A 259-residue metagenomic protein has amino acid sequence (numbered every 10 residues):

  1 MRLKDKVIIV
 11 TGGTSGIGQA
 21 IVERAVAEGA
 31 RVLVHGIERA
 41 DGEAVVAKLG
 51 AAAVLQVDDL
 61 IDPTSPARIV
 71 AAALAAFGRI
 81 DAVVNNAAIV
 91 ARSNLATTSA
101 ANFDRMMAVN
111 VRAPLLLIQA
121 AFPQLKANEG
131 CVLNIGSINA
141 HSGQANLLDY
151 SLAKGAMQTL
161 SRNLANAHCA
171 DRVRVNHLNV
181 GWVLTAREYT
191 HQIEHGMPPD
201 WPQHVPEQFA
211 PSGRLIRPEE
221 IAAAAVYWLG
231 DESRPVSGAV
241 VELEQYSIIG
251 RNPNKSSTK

Functional and structural regions predicted by a protein language model:
R2, F77, L115, Q124 (+1 more regions): C-terminal substrate-recognition "lid" of short-chain dehydrogenase/reductases
T14-S15, E38: Conserved glycine-rich cofactor-binding loop
N94-L95, N102-D104, P206: Substrate-binding pocket helix/loop in short-chain dehydrogenase/reductase
I118, A153, S161: Active-site helix of classical SDR
P123, N166-A170, R234: Alpha-helical segment proximal to the catalytic Tyr-Lys
S137: Residue(s) in the substrate-gating loop at a strand-loop-helix junction that position the organic substrate next
S142, V226, S237-K259: Short C-terminal tail/terminal secondary-structure segment of NAD(P)H-dependent dehydrogenase/reductase domains
